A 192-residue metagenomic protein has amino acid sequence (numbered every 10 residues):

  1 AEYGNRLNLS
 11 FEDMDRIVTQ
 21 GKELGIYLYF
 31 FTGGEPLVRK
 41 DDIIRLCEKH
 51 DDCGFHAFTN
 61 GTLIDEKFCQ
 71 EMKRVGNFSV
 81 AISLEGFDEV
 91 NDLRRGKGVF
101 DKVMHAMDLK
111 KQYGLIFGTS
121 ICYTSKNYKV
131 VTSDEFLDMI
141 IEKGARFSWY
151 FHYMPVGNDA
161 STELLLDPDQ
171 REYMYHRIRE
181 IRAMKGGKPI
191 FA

Functional and structural regions predicted by a protein language model:
A1-F11: Canonical Radical SAM [4Fe-4S] cluster-binding loop centered on the CxxxCxxC motif and its immediate flanking residues
E2-G4, D88-R94, V156-T162: A short acidic, helix-capping loop that chelates divalent metal ions and anchors anionic groups
R6-N8, L63, L165: Short, conserved sequence motifs enriched in acidic/basic residues, glycine, and aromatics that mark functional "hot
F11-F31, R39-H152: Radical SAM/AdoMet-radical enzyme domain recognition
Y153-A192: A C-terminal junction/extension of Radical SAM enzymes
